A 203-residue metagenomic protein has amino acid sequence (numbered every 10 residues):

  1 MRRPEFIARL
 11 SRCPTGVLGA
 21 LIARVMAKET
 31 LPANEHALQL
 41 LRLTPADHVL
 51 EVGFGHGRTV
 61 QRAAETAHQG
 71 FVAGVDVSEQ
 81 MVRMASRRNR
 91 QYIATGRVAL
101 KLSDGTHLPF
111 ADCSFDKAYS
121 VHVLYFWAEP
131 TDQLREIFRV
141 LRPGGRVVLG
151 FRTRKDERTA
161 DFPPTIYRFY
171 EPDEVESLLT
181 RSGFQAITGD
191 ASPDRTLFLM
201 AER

Functional and structural regions predicted by a protein language model:
K28-D47: Conserved alpha-helix/loop element of class I SAM-dependent methyltransferases that forms part of the SAM/SAH-binding
A46, L141-R146: Short glycine-dipeptide loop
H48-H107: Class I SAM-dependent methyltransferase SAM/SAH-binding core
T106-K117: A short acidic, Gly/Pro-enriched loop at the edge of an enzyme's catalytic core that lines a small-molecule cofactor
K117-E129: A short SAM/SAH-binding and catalytic strip from SAM-dependent methyltransferases
T131-P143: A short glycine-rich, Lys/Arg-flanked "PGG" loop and its adjoining helix->strand segment in the class I
R146-E174: Conserved class I S-adenosyl-L-methionine
S182-Q185, A191-R203: Core SAM-dependent methyltransferase catalytic element
